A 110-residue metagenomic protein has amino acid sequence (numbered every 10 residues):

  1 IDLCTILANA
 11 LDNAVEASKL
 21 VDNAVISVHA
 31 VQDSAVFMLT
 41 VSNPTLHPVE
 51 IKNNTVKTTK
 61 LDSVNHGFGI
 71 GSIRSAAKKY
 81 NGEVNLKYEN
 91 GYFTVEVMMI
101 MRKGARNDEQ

Functional and structural regions predicted by a protein language model:
D2-A24: Conserved ATP-binding N-box helix of the HATPase_c
V21, V25-A35: Short beta-strand/loop element within the Bergerat-fold HATPase_c
Q32, N43-T45, Y88: Heptad-repeat coiled-coil segments of the DHp/HisKA dimerization-phosphoacceptor module
V36, H47, E89-E96: Glycine-rich nucleotide-binding loop
F37-F68, R106-E109: Glycine-rich/acidic phosphate-handling loop/turn and adjacent ATP-lid/helix of nucleotide-binding kinase/ATPase domains
N43, V97-K103: C-terminal beta-strand of the catalytic ATP-binding
S72-N81: Conserved glycine-/histidine-rich ATP-lid loop and adjacent helix of the Bergerat-fold HATPase_c
N81-G91: Glycine-rich ATP-binding loops of the HATPase_c
